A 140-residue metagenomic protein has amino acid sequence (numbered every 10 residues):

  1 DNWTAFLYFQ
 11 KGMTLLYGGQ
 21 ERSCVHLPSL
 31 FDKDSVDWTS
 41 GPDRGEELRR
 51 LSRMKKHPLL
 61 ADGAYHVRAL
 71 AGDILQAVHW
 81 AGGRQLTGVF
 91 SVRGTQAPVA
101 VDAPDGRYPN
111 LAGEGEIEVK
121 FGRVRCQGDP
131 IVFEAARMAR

Functional and structural regions predicted by a protein language model:
D1-P42: Aromatic/acidic polysaccharide-binding cleft in carbohydrate-active enzymes
D1-Y8, R49-S52, L75: Generic hydrophobic alpha-helical scaffold/packing signal
L7, G19, L51, T87 (+1 more regions): Conserved, mostly hydrophobic/aromatic
T14, E21-V25, D73, V92-T95 (+1 more regions): Short, solvent-exposed loop/turn segments at secondary-structure junctions
L27-L30, D34-G72: Aromatic- and carboxylate-lined catalytic core of secreted/periplasmic carbohydrate-active enzymes
R68-P104: Carbohydrate-binding surface patches
D102-E114: Solvent-exposed beta-hairpin/edge-strand motifs
E118-R140: C-terminal beta-strand-rich structural cap/linker in extracellular carbohydrate-active enzymes
